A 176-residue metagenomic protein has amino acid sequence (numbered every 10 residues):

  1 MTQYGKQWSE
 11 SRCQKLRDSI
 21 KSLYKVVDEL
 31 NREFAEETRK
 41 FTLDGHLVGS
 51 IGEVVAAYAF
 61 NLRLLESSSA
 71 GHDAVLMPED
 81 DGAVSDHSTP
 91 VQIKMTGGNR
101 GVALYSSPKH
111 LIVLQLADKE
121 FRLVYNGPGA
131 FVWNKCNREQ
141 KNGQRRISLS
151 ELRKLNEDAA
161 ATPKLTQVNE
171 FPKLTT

Functional and structural regions predicted by a protein language model:
M1-T176: Nucleic-acid endonuclease domains
